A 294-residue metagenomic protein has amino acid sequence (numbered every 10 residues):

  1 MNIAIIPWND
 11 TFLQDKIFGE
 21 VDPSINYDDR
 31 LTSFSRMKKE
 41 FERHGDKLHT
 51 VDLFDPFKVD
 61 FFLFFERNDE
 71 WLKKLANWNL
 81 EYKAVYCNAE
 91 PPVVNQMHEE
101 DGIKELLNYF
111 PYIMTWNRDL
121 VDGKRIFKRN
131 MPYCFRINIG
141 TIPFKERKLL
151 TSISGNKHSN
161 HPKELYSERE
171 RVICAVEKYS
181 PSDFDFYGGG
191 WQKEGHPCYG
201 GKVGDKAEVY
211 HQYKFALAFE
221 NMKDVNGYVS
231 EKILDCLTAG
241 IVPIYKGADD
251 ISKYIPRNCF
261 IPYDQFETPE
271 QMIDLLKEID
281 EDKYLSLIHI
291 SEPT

Functional and structural regions predicted by a protein language model:
M1-P262, Q271, L275, I279-K283: Nucleotide-sugar donor-binding catalytic core of glycosyltransferases
E267-T268: Short, charged, surface-exposed loops that flank catalytic or proteolytic processing sites
I288-T294: Residue-level detector of conserved catalytic or cofactor/ligand-binding positions in enzyme active sites
